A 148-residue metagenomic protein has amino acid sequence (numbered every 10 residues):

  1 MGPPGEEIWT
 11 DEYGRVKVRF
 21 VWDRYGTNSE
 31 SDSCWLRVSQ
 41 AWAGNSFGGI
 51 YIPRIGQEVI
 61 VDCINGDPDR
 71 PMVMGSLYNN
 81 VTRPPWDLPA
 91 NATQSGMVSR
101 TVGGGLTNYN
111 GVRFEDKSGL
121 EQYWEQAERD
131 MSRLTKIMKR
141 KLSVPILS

Functional and structural regions predicted by a protein language model:
M1-S148: Structural signature for extended repeat/solenoid scaffolds and their inter-repeat hinge/linker regions, spanning
